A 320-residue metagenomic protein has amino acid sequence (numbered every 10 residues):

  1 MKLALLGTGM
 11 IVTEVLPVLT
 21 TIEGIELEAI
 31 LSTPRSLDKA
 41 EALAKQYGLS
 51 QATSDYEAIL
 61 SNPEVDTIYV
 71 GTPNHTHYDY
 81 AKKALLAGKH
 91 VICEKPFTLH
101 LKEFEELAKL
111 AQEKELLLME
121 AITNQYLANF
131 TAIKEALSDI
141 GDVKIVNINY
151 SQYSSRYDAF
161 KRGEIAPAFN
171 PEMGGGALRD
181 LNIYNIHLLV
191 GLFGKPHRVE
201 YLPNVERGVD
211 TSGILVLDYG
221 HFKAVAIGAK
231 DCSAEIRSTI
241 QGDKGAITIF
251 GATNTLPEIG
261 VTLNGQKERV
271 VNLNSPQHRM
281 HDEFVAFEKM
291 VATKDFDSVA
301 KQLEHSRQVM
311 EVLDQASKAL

Functional and structural regions predicted by a protein language model:
M1-Y47, L320: N-terminal Rossmann-like dinucleotide-binding module
S36, L49-A108: Beta-loop-alpha module in the N-terminal Rossmann-like domain of NAD(P)-dependent dehydrogenases, especially those
T53, C93, L118-E120, I249: Hydrophobic residues in well-ordered beta-strands that form the structural core
T67-Y69, E105, A286-L320: C-terminal helix-rich "cap/oligomerization" subdomain common to oxidoreductases
E106-T123, K144-I145: Rossmann-fold dehydrogenase core element
N124-K195: Predominantly a Rossmann-like dinucleotide-binding segment in NAD(P)-dependent oxidoreductases
N185-T255, A286-M290: Contiguous beta-strand/loop segments that form the cofactor/metal-binding neighborhood of enzyme cores
L273-V285: Active-site loop of classical SDR/Rossmann-like NAD(P)-dependent oxidoreductases, centered on the catalytic Tyr-X3-Lys
